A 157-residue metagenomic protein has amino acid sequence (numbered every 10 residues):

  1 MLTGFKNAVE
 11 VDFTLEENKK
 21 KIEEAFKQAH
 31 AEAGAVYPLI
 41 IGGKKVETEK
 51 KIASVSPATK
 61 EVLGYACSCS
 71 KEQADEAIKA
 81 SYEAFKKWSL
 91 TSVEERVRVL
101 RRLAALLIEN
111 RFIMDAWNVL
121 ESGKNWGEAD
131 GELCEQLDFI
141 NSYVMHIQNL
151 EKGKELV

Functional and structural regions predicted by a protein language model:
M1-E72, E76, E83, L90 (+4 more regions): Terminal low-complexity tails and localization/encapsulation signals of metabolic enzymes
F85-W88, E121: Secondary-structure edge/capping motif, primarily at the C-terminal ends of alpha-helices and the immediately following
I108-M114: Extended, amphipathic, non-transmembrane alpha-helical segments
W117-K124, E155-V157: Short linear capping/connector segments at secondary-structure termini
